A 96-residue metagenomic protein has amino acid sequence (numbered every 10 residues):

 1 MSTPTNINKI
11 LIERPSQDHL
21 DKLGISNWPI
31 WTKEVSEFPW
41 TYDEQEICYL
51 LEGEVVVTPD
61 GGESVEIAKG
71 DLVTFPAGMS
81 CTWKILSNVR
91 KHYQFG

Functional and structural regions predicted by a protein language model:
S2-L11, N27-I30, R90-G96: Double-stranded beta-helix
R14-S16, G24-D43, P76-A77: Conserved short histidine dyad/triad with adjacent acidic residue
F38-Y42, P59, V65-E66, K84: Short histidine-centered beta-strand/loop micro-motifs that create catalytic or ligand/metal-coordination sites
W40, V57, K91-Y93: Short hydrophobic/aromatic-rich beta-strand segments that constitute the beta-sheet cores of beta-sandwich/beta-barrel
Y42-V57: Short, conserved beta-strand element in jelly-roll/cupin
G61-A77: Short acidic-glycine-tyrosine-enriched beta hairpin
A77-G96: Ligand-binding loop in jelly-roll beta-barrel domains
